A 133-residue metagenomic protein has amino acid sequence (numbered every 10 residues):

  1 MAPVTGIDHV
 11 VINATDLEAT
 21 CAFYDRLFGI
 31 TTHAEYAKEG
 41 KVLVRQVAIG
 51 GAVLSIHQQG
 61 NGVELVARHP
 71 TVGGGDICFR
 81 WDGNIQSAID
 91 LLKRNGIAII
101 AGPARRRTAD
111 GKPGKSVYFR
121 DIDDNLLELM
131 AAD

Functional and structural regions predicted by a protein language model:
M1-I7, I12-A34, I49-A101, P113 (+1 more regions): Glyoxalase I/VOC metalloenzyme domain signal
Y36-L43: Short glycine/proline-centered loop/turn elements that form peptide/ligand docking sites
A37, T108-G111: Short loop/turn motifs at secondary-structure junctions and domain boundaries
L43-V44, S116: Short, acidic/polar N-cap/turn motifs at the starts of alpha helices
I100-T108: Short, basic/aromatic recognition patches
